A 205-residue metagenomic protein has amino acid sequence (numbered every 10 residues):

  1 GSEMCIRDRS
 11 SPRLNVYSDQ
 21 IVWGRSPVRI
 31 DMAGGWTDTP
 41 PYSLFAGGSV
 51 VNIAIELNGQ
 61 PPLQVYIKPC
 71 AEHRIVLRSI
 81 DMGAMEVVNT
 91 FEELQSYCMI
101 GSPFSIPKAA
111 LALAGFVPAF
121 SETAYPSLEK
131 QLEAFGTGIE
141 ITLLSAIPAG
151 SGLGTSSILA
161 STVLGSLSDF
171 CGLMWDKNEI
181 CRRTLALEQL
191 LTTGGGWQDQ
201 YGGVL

Functional and structural regions predicted by a protein language model:
G1-L153, G165-K177, R182: ATP-binding N-lobe of GHMP and related small-molecule kinases
S156: Short, conserved phosphate/pyrophosphate- and ester-handling motifs at nucleotide-, phospho-/glycolipid
T162: Acidic/polar active-site rim loop that often engages polyanionic ligands
W175-L205: Alpha/beta catalytic cores of group-transfer enzymes, especially the acyltransferase/condensing modules of polyketide
